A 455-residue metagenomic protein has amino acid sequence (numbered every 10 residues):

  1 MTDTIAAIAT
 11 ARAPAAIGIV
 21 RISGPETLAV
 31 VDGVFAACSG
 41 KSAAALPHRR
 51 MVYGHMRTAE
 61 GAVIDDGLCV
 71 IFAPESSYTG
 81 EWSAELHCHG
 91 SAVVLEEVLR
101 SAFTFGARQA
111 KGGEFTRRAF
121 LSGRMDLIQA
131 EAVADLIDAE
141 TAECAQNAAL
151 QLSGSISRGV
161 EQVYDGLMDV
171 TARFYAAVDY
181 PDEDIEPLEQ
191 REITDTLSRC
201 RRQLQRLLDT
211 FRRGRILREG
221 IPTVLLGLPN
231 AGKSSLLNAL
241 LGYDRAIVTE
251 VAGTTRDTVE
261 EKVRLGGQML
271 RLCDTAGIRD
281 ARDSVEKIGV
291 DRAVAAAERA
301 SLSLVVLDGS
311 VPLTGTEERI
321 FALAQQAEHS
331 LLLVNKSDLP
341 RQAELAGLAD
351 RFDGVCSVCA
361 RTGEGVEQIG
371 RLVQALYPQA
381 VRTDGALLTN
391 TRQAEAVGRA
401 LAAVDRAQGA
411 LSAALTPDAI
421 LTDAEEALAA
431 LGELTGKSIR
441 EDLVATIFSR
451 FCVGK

Functional and structural regions predicted by a protein language model:
M1-Q146, L150, G154, L331-L332: A glycine-rich (often HGG/GG-containing) alpha/beta subdomain
T2-A15, G54-H55, A142-R264, A281-D283 (+1 more regions): C-terminal-of-GTPase-core extension/linker across diverse P-loop GTPases
Y53-D65, C69-A73, G253-A281, R299: Switch I (G2) and immediately adjacent beta-strands of P-loop GTPase domains
L241, A276-G277, S301, D308 (+1 more regions): Short glycine-/small-residue-rich Rossmann-like dinucleotide-binding loops
L270, L302, L331: Short, Asp-centered acidic motifs that coordinate Mg2+ and/or phosphate in catalytic or ligand-binding sites
L272, V306, L333: Generic enzyme active-site microenvironment
E286-S310: Inter-motif core of Ras-like GTPase G domains
